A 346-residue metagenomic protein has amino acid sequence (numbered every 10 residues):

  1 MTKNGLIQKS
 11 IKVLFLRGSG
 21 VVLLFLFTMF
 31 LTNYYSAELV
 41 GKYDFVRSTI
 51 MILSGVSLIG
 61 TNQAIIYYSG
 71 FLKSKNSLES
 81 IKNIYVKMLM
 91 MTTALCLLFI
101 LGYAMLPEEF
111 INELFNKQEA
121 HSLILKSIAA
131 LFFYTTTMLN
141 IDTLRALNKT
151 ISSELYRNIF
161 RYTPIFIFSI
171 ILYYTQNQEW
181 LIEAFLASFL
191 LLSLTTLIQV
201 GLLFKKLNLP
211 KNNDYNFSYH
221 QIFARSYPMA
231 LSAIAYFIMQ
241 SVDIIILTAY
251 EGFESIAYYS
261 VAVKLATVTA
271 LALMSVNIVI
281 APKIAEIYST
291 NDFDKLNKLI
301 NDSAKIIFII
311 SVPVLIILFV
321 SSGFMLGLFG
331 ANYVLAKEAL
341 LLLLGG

Functional and structural regions predicted by a protein language model:
M1-L6, E113, Y174, Q178-F185 (+2 more regions): Interhelical loop/hinge segments that connect adjacent transmembrane helices in multipass membrane
G5-I66, I100, A104, Y227-F253: Signature of the first transmembrane helix
I7, F133-Y156, L341-G345: Membrane-interface junctions at transmembrane-helix termini in multi-pass inner-membrane proteins
Q8-V21, V46, I59-E108, S122 (+1 more regions): Membrane-water interface segments that mark the loop-to-transmembrane alpha-helix transition
T28, I59-S74, A146, A262 (+2 more regions): Helix-loop junctions and terminal segments of transmembrane helices in multi-pass membrane transport/translocation
Y43, R47-L58, S232, Y236 (+4 more regions): Transmembrane helix-bundle signature of multi-pass secondary active exporters and lipid flippases
P107-S127, F253, D294, N301 (+1 more regions): Interfacial segments at transmembrane-helix termini and the short loops linking adjacent helices
H121, L125, L155-K205: Hydrophobic alpha-helical transmembrane segments
